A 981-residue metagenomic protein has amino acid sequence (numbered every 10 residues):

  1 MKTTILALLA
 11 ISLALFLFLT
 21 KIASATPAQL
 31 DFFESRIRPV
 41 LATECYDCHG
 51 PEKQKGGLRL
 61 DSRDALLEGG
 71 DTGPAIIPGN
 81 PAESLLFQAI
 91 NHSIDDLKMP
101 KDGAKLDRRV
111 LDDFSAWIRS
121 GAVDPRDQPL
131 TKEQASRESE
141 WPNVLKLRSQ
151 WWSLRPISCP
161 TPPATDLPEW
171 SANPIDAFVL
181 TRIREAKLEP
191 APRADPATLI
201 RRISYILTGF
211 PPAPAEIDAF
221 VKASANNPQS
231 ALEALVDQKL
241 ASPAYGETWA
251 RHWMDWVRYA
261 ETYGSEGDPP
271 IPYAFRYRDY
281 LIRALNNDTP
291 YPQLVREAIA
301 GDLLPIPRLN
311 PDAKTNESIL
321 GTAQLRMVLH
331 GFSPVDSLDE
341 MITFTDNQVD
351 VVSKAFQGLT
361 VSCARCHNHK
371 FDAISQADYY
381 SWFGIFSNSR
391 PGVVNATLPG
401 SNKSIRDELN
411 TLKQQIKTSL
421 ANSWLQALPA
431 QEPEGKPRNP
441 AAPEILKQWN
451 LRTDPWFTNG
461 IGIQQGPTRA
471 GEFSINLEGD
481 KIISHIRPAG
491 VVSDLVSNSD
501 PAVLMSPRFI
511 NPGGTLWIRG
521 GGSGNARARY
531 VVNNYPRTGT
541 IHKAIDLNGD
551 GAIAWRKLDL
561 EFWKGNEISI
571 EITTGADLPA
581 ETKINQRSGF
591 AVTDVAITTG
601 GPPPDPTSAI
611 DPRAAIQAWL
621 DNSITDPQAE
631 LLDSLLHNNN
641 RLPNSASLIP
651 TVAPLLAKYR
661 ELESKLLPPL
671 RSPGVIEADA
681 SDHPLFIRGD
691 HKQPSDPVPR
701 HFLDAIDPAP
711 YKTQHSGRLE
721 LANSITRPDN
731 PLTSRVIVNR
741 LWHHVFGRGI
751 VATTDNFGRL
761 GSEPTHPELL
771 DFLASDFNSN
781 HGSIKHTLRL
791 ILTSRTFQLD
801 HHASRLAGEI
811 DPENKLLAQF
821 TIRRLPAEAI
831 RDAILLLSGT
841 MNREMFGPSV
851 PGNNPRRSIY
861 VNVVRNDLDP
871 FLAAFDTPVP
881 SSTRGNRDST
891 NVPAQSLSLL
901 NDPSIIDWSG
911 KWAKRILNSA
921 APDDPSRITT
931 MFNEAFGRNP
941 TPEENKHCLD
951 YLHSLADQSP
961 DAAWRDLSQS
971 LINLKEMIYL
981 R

Functional and structural regions predicted by a protein language model:
A7-K21: Bacterial N-terminal signal peptides
S24-I118, D124-T181, A197-R202, P212-F220 (+8 more regions): Solvent-exposed helix-loop boundary motif
L97-M99, D112, V123-D124, R148 (+5 more regions): Active-site histidine-acidic residue metal-binding/catalytic motifs, centered on HxH/HExxH-like signatures
L167-R201, I206-A244, Y259-N310, A373 (+4 more regions): Primarily short, surface-exposed interaction patches in extracytoplasmic proteins
L281-L285, S353, A554-E567, D776-N778: Short, surface-exposed tryptophan/glycine-enriched loops that mediate extracellular molecular recognition
R452-R487: Extracellular glycan-recognition surfaces and repeat-rich motifs
R487-G514, N525-R529, A554-R556, L721-S724: Short beta-strands within extracellular/lumenal beta-sheet-rich domains
Y535-K583, G600: Extracellular carbohydrate recognition and processing domains and analogous Trp-centered ligand-binding platforms
